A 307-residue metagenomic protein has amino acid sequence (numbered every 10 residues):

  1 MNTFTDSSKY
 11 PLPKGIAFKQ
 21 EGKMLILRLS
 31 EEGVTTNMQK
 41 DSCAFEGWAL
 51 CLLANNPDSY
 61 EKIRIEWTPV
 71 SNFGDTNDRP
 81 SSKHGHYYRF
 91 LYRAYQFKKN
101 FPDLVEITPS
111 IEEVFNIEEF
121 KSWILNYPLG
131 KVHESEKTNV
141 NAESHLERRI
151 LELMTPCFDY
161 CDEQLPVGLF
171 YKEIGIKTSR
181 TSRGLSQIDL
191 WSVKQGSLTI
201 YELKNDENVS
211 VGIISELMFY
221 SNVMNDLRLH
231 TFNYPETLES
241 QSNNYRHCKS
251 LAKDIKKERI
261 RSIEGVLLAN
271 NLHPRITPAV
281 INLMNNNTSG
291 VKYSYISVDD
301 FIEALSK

Functional and structural regions predicted by a protein language model:
M1-K307: Charged, terminal alpha-helix-loop-beta segments that serve as non-catalytic nucleic-acid engagement and/or assembly
